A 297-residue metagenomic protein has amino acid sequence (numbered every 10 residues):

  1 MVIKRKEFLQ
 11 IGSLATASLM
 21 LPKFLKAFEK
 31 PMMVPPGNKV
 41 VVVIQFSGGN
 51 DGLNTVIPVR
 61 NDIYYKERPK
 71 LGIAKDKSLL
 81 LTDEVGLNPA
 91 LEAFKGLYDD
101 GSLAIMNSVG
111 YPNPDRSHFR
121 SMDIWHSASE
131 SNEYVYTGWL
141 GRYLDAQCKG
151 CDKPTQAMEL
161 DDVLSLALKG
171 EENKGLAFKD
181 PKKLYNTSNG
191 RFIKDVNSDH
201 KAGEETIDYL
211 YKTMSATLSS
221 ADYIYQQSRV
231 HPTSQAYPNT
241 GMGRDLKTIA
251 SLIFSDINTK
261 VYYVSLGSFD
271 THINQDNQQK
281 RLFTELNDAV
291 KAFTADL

Functional and structural regions predicted by a protein language model:
M1-D296: Feature for exported/extracytoplasmic and membrane-associated proteins, marking the mature portion
